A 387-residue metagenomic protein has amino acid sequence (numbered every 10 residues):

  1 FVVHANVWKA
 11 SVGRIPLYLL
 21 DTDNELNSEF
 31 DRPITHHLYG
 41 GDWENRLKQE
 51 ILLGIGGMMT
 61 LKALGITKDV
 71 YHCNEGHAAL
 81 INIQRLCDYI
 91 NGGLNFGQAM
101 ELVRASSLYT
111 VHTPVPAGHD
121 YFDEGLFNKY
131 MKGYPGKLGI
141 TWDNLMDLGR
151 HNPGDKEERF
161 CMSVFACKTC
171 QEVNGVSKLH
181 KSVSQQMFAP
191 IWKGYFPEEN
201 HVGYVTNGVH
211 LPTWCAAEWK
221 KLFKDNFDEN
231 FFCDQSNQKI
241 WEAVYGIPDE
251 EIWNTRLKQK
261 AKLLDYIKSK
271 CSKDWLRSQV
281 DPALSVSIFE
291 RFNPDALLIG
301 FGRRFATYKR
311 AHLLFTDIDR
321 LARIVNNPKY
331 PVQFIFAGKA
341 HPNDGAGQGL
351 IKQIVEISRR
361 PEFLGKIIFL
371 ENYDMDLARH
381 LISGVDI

Functional and structural regions predicted by a protein language model:
F1-I387: Catalytic cores of carbohydrate-active enzymes across secretory and cytosolic contexts
